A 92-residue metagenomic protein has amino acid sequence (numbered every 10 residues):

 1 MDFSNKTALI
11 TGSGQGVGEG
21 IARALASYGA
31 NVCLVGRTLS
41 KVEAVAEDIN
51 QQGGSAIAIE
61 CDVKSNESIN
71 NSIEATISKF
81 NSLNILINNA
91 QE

Functional and structural regions predicted by a protein language model:
T7, G12-G16: Conserved glycine-rich cofactor-binding loop
I10-T11, N88-Q91: Structural signature of the Rossmann-like NAD(P)-dependent dehydrogenase/reductase core
L25: Aromatic pocket-lining residues of Rossmann-like dinucleotide-binding sites
Y28-A44: Conserved glycine-rich Rossmann-like NAD(P)H-binding loop of the short-chain dehydrogenase/reductase
S40, C61-S72: The beta1-alpha1 cofactor-binding region of Rossmann-like NAD(H)/NADP(H)-dependent oxidoreductases
Q51-S65: Rossmann-fold cofactor-recognition segment
Q52-S55, A75-N88: A glycine-rich helix->loop->beta "capping" turn within Rossmann-like NAD(P)(H)-dependent oxidoreductase domains
